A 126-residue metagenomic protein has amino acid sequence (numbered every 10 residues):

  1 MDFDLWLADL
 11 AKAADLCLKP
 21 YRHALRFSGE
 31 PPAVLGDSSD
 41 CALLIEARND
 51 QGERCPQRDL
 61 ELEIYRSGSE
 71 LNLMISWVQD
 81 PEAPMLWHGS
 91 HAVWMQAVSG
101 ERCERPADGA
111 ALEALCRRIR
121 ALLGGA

Functional and structural regions predicted by a protein language model:
M1-E61: Negatively charged, low-complexity tracts enriched in Asp/Glu with abundant Ser/Thr
D2, D80, R105-D108: Serine/threonine-rich low-complexity intrinsically disordered regions
A14-D15, G29, M85-L86, M95 (+1 more regions): Amphipathic alpha-helical interaction segments
D40, N49, P84, G100 (+1 more regions): Functionally constrained cores in energy, signaling, and assembly domains
Q51-E53, R58-L60, P81, H91 (+1 more regions): Basic nucleic-acid-binding interfaces
Q57, M74-S76, S99, G124: Generic alpha-helix signal with a bias toward terminal, lower-confidence helices and secondary-structure junctions
Y65-W94: Short, internal acidic amphipathic alpha-helical interface segments that mediate docking to partner proteins
S90-A126: Ampiphathic alpha-helical segments that act as solvent-exposed interaction surfaces
